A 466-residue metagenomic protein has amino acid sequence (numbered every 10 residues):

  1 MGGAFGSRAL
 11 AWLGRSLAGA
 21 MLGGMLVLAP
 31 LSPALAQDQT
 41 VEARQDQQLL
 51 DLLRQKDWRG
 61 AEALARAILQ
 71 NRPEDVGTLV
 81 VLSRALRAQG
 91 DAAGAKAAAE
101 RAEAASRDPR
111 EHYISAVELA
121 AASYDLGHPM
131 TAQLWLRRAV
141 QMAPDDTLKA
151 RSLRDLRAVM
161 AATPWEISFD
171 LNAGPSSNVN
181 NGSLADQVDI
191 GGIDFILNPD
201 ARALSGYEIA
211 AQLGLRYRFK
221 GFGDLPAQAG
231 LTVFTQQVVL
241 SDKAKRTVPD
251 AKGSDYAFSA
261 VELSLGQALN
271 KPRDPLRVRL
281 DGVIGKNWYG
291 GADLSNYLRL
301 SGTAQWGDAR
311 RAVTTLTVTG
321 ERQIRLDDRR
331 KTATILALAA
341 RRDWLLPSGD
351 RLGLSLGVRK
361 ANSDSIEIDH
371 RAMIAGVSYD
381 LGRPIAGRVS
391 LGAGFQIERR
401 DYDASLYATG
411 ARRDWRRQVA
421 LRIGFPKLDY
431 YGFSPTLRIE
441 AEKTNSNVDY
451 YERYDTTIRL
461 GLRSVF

Functional and structural regions predicted by a protein language model:
M1-L13: N-terminal secretory signal peptides that target proteins for export/translocation
S16-A29: Bacterial N-terminal signal peptides
A36-V41, L50-L52, R87-A93, A97-F466: Gram-negative and organellar
V41-L64, N71: Alpha-helical segment of the N-proximal tetratricopeptide repeat
D57-A67, G94-E103: Repeat-mediated protein-protein interaction surfaces in helical alpha-solenoids
G60-I68, A210-Y217: Amphipathic alpha-helices of TPR/Sel1-like and other helical repeat/solenoid scaffolds
A67-A88: Short, charge-rich amphipathic alpha-helical segments embedded in non-transmembrane helical bundles/solenoids
